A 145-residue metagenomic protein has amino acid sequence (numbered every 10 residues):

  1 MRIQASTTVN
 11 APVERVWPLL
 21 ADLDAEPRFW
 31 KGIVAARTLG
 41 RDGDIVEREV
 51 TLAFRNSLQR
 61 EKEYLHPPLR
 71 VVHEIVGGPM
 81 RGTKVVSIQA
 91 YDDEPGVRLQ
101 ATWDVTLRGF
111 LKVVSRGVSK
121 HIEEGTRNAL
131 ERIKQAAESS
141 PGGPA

Functional and structural regions predicted by a protein language model:
M1-D42, A145: Hydrophobic ligand-binding cavity/cleft-lining segments
R2-Q4, N56-E61, R81-V86, Q100: Short, surface-exposed coil-to-beta transition loops
V9-A11, L52-N56, L65-P67, D92 (+1 more regions): Beta-strand elements of well-folded, non-transmembrane domains
E14-P18, R28, E94, N128-E131 (+1 more regions): Replace "anionic and nucleotidyl ligands
I33, R132-A145: Short, highly charged C-terminal tails/helix-capping segments
L39-R41, Y64-H66, S87-D93: Short beta-strand micro-motifs enriched in acidic
R41-E49, H66-E74: Short, hydrophobic/aromatic-rich segments at coil-to-beta transitions
V76-N128, Q135, P144: Beta-strand/loop substructures that line and gate deep hydrophobic ligand-binding cavities in soluble
